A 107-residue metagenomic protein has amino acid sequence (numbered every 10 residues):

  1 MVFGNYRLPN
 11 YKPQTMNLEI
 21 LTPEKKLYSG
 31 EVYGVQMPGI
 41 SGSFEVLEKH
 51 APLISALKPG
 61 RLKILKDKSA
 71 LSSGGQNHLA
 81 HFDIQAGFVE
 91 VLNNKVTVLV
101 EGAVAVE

Functional and structural regions predicted by a protein language model:
M1-M16, S73: Short, basic, low-complexity termini and linkers enriched in Ser/Thr/Gly/Pro that act as targeting/leader peptides
N17-E107: Compact, glycine-rich, soluble single-domain proteins
